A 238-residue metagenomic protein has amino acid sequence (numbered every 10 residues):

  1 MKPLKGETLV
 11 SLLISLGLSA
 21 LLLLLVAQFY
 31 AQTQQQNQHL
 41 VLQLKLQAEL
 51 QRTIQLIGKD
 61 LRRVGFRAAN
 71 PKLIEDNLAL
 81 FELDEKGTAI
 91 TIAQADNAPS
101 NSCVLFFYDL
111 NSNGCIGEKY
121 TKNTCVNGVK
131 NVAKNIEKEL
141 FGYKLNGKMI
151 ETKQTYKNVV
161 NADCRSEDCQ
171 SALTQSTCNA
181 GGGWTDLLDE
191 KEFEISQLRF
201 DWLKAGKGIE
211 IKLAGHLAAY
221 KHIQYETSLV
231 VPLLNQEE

Functional and structural regions predicted by a protein language model:
M1-L4, Y143: Generic cytosolic/nucleocytoplasmic N-terminal low-complexity/intrinsically disordered segments
P3, D84, L217: Acidic surface patches and DE-rich sequence motifs
P3-A68: Aliphatic-rich helix starts adjacent to a transmembrane/signal segment
V41, K59-L187: N-terminal pilin/flagellin-like segments and related low-complexity appendage regions
D163-E238: Short linear sequence signals and composition-biased patches located at protein termini or domain-edge surfaces
